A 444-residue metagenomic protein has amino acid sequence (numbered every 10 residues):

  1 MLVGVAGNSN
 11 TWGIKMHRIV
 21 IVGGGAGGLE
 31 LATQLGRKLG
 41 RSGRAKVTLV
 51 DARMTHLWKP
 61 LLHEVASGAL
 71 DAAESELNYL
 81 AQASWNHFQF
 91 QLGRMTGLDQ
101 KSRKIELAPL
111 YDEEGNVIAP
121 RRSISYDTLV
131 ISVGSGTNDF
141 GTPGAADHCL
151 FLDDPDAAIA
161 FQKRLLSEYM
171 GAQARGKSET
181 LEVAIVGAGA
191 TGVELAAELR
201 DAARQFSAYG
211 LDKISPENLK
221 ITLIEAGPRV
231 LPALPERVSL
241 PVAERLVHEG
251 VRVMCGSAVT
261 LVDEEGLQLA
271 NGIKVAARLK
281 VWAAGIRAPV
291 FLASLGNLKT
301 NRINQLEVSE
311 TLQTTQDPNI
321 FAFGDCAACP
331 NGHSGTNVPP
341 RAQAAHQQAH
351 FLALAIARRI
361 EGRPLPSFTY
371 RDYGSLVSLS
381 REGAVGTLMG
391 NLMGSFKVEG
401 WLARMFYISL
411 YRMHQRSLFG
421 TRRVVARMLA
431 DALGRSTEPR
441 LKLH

Functional and structural regions predicted by a protein language model:
N8-K15, F90-A184, V281: FAD-binding core/adjacent interface of flavoenzyme oxidoreductases
G13-G97, A190-L234, V281: Beta1-alpha1 glycine-rich phosphate/pyrophosphate-binding loop at the start of Rossmann-like nucleotide-binding domains
M16, A353-H444: C-terminal, flexible cofactor-proximal segment of oxidoreductases
R44-K46, N86, F90-P109, R200-E310 (+1 more regions): A Rossmann-like FAD-binding core segment of flavoenzymes
L62-G68, A146-L150, V238, G296-K299 (+2 more regions): Short glycine-enriched, charge-decorated loop/helix-capping segments at active-site entrances that position
H148-G176, E265-Q268, K274-Q347, L354: FAD-site-proximal beta/loop scaffold in flavoenzymes
E179-L234, P241, R252-M254, V338-I356 (+2 more regions): Rossmann-like dinucleotide-binding core of oxidoreductases
